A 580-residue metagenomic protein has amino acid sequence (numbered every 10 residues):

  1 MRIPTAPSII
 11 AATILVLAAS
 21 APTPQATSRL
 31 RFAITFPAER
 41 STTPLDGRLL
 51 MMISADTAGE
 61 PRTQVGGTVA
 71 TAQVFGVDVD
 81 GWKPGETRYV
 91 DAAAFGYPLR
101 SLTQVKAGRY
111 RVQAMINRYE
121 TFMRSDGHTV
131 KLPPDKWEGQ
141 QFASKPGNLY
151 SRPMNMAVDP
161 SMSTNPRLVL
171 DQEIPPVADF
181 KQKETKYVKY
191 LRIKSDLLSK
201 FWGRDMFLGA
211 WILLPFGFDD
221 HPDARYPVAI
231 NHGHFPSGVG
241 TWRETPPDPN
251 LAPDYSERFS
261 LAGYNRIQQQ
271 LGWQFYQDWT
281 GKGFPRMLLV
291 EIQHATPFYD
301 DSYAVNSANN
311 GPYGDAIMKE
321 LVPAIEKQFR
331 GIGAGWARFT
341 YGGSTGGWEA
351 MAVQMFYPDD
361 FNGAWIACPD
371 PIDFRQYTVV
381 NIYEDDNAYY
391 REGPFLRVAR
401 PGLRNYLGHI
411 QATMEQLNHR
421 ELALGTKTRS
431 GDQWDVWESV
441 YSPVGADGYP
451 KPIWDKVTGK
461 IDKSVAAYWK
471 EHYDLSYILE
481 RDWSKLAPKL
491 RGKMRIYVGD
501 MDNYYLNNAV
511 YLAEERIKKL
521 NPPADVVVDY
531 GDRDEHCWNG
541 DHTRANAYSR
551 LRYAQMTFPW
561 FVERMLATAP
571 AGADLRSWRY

Functional and structural regions predicted by a protein language model:
R2-A12, V130-G139: Sec-dependent signal peptide recognition, specifically the positively charged N-region followed immediately by
R2-T5, A19-P22, T35, L213 (+1 more regions): Selective for proline/serine-rich intrinsically disordered segments in cytosolic/nuclear regulatory regions
P4, A11, L15-S28: Bacterial Sec-dependent signal peptides at the C-terminal "C-region" and cleavage site
T27-F36, T42-L50, F207-W211, I230: Contiguous beta-strand segments within globular domains
E39, S54-Y580: Non-catalytic cap/lid and distal C-terminal segments of serine-dependent acyl enzymes
